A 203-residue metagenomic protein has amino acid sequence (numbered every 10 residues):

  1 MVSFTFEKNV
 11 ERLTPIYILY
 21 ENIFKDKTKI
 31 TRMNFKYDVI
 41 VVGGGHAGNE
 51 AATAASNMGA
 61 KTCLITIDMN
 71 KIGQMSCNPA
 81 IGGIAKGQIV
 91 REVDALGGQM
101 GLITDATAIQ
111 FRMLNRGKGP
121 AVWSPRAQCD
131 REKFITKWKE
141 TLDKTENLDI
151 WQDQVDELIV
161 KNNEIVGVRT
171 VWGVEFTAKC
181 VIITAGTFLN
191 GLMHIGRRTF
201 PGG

Functional and structural regions predicted by a protein language model:
K8-N9, N22, T28-I30: Polybasic, lysine-rich low-complexity intrinsically disordered segments
T14: Short polybasic linear motifs
N34-A47: Beta1/beta-strand and adjacent pyrophosphate-binding region of the FAD-binding site in flavoprotein oxidoreductases
K36, T53-E157, K161, W172 (+1 more regions): Conserved N-terminal/central alpha/beta ligand/cofactor-binding core
D38, V166, K179: Conserved acidic residues
V42, E175-A185: Short hydrophobic core segments
